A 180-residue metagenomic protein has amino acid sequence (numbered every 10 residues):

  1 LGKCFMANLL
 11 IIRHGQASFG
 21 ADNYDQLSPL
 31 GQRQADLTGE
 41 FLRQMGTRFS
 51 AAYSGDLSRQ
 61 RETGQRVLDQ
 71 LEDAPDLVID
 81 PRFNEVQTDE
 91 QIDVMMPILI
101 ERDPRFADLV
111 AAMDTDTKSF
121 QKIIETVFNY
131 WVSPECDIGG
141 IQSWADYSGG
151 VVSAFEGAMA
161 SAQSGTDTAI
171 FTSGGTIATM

Functional and structural regions predicted by a protein language model:
L1-F5: Short, Lys/Arg-enriched N-terminal segments with co-localized hydrophobic residues within the first ~10-30 amino acids
M6, F49, A74, G165-D167: A general structural motif
N8-L10, G15-V67, S143-Y147: Loop-to-helix element that buttresses phosphate recognition and phosphoryl-transfer chemistry
H14, R82, S173: Active-site glycine-centered loops adjacent to acidic/histidine catalytic or metal-binding residues that shape
E40-K122: Phosphate-coordination/substrate-recognition cap region in phosphate-metabolizing enzymes
R61, I141, A145-M180: Active-site-adjacent alpha-helix immediately C-terminal to a catalytic or transition-state-stabilizing loop
R105-D146: Short glycine/proline- and acidic residue-enriched helix-loop micro-motifs that form flexible lids or anion-recognition
